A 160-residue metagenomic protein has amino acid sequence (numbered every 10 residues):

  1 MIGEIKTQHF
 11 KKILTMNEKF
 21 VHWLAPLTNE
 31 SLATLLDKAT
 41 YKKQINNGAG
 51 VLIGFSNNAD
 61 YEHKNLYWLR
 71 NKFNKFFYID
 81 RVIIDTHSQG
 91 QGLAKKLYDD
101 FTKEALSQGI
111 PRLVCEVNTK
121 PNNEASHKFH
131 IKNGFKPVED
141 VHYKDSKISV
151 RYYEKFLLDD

Functional and structural regions predicted by a protein language model:
M1-E30, N46-A49: Short amphipathic alpha-helix that is part of the acyltransferase structural core
A39-S56: Conserved beta-hairpin
Y41-K43, K75, K147-Y153: Short beta-strand micro-motifs in enzyme catalytic cores
I53-R81: Conserved acyl-donor/pantetheine-binding loop and adjacent beta-alpha core of acyl/acetyltransferases and related
I84, G90-K103, K132: Conserved acetyl-CoA-binding loop-helix of GNAT-fold acetyltransferases
A105-T119: Conserved GNAT acetyl-CoA-binding A-motif
T119-E139: Conserved active-site alpha-helix within GNAT-family acetyltransferase domains
D140-D160: C-terminal "cap" of GNAT-fold acetyltransferases
